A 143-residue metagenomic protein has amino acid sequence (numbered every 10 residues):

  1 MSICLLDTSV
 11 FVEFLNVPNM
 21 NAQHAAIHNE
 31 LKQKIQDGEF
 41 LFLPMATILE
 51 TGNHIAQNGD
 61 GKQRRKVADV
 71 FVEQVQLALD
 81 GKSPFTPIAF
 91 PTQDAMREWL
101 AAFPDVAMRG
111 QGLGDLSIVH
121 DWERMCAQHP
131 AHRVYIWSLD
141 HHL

Functional and structural regions predicted by a protein language model:
M1-L43, H54-F71, H132: Short, well-structured N-terminal submotif of metal-dependent ribonuclease cores
L6, L43-A46, W137-D140: Short His-Asn-centered micro-motif
Q23-F40, P44-A46, K66, F71-D105: Extended charged low-complexity segments that act as oligomerization/scaffolding linkers
M45-I48, D115: Short alpha-helical patches at coil-to-helix transitions and adjacent helical residues in well-structured domains
D80-H142: Active-site neighborhoods of divalent-metal-dependent phosphate/nucleic-acid chemistry enzymes
